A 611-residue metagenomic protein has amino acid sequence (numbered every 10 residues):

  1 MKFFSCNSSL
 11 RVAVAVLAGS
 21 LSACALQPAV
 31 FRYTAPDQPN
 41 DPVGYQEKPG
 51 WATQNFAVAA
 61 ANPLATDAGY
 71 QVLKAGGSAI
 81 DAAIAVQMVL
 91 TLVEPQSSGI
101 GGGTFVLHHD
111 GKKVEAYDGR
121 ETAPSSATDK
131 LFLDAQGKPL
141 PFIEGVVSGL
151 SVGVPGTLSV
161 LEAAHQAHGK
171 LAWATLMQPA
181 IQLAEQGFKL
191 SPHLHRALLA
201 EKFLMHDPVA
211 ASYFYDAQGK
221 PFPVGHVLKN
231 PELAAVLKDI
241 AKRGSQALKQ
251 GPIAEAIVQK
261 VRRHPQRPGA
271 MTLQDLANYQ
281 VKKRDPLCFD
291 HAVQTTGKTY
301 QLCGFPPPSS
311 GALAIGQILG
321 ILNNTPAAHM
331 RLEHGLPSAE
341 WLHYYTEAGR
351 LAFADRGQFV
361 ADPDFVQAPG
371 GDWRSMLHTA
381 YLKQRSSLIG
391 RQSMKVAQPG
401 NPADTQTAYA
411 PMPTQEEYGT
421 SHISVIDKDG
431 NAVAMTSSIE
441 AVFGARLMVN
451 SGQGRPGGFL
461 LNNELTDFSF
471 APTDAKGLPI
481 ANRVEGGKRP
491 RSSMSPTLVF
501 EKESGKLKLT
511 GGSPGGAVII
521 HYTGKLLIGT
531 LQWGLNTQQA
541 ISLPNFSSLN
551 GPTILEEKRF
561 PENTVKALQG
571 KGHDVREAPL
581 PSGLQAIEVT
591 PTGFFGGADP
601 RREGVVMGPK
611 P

Functional and structural regions predicted by a protein language model:
K2-V14: Bacterial N-terminal signal peptides that target proteins for export
S22-A23: C-terminal motif of bacterial Sec signal peptides marking the signal peptidase cleavage site
P28-D67, Q71, A79-R243, L248-Q250 (+2 more regions): Noncatalytic scaffold domains of N-terminal-nucleophile
P36, T325-S438, T473: Internal maturation/activation junctions in enzymes
V72-L73, S159-A167, R243-Q250, E255 (+2 more regions): Alpha-helical support elements that line or immediately flank enzyme active sites and cofactor-binding pockets
L92-G99, G103-H109, K113-A116, R267-Q274 (+4 more regions): Active-site rim segments in enzyme catalytic domains, especially the processed small/beta chain of N-terminal
K283, E417-T420, S492-M494: Short, small/polar residue-rich loop motifs at catalytic or cofactor-binding pockets
D429, A471, G487-R489, T523-G524 (+1 more regions): Extended C-terminal subregions enriched in glycine
